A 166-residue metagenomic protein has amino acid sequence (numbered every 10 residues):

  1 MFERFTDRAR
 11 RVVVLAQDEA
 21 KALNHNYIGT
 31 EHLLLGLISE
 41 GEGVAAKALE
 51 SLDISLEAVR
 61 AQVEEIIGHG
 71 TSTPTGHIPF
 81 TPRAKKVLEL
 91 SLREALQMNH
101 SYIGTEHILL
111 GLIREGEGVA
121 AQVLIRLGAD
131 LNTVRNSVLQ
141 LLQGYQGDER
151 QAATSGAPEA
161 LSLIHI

Functional and structural regions predicted by a protein language model:
M1-L163: Histone-fold recognition with a strong bias for associated Lys/Arg-rich disordered tails
